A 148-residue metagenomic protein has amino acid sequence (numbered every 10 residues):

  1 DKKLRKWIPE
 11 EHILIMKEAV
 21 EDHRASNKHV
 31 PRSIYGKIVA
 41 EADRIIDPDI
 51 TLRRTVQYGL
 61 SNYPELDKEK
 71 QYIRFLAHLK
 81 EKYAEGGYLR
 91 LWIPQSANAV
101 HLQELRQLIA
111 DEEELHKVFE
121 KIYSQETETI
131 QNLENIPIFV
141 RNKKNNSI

Functional and structural regions predicted by a protein language model:
D1: Acidic/His-rich, divalent-metal-binding segments that scaffold phosphate/diphosphate chemistry
L4-D22, Y35: Acidic/histidine metal-binding catalytic segments
A25-I148: Divalent metal-dependent phosphate-bond-processing catalytic cores, especially two-metal-ion Mg2+/Mn2+ enzymes that act
